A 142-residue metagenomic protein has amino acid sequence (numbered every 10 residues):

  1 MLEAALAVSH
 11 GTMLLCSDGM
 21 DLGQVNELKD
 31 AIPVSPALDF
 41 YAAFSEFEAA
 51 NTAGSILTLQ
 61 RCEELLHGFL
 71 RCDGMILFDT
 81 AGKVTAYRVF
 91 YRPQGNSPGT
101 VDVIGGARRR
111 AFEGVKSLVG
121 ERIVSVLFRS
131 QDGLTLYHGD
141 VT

Functional and structural regions predicted by a protein language model:
M1-T142: Divalent-cation
